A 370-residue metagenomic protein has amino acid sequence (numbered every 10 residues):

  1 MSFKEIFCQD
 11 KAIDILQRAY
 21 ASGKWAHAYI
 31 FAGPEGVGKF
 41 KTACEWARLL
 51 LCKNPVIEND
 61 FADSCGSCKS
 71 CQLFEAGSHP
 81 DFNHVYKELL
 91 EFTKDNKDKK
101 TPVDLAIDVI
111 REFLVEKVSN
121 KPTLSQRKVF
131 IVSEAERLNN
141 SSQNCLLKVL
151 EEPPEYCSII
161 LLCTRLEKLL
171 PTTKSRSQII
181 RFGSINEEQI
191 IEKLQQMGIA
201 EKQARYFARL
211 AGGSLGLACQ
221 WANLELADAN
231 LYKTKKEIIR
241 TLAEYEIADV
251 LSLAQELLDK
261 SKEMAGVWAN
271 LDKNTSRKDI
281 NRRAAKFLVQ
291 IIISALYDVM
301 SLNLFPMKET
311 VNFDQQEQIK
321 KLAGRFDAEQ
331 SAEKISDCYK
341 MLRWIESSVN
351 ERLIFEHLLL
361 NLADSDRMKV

Functional and structural regions predicted by a protein language model:
M1-E58, L73, E155-C157, T164-I291 (+1 more regions): Charged, glycine-rich active-site and insertion segments that engage polyanionic ligands
S2-S141: Clamp-loader machinery-focused feature within the broader ASCE/P-loop NTPase space
E116, K148, P171, S175: Conserved adenine-binding aromatic site and its adjacent loop/helix in ATP-hydrolyzing domains
I131-S133, S158-C163: Structural recognition of the conserved hydrophobic beta-strand(s) that form the central parallel beta-sheet of P-loop
N144-L161: Conserved catalytic/switch belt of AAA+ P-loop NTPases
